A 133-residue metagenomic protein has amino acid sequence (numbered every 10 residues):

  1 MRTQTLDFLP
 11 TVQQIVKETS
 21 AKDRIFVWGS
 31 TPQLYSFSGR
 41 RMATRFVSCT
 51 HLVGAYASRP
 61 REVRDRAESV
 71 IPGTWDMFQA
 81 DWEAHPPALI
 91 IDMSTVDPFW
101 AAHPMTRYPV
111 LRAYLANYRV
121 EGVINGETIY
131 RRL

Functional and structural regions predicted by a protein language model:
M1-L133: Extracytoplasmic
